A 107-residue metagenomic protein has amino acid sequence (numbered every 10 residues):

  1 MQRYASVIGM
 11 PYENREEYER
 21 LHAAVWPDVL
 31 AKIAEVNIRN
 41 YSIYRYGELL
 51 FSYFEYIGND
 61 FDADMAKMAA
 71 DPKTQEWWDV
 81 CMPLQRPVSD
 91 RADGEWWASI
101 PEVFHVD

Functional and structural regions predicted by a protein language model:
Y4-G9: Active-site-flanking beta-strand signature of metal-NTP-handling nucleotidyl enzymes and homologous cyclase-like
P11-E13, I57-N59, V103: Generic structural motif
N14-R39: Short amphipathic alpha-helical segments
R15, S52, F61-A63: Intrinsically disordered, low-complexity acidic/polar segments
L30-F51, E55-N59: Short, glycine- and small/hydrophobic-rich beta-strand elements in well-ordered beta-sheets
V36, I57-W96: An amphipathic, aromatic/His-enriched active-site/gating alpha helix that lines ligand/cofactor pockets
D93-D107: Charged phosphate-binding loop/patch that engages nucleotide di/tri-phosphates or the phosphate backbone of nucleic
